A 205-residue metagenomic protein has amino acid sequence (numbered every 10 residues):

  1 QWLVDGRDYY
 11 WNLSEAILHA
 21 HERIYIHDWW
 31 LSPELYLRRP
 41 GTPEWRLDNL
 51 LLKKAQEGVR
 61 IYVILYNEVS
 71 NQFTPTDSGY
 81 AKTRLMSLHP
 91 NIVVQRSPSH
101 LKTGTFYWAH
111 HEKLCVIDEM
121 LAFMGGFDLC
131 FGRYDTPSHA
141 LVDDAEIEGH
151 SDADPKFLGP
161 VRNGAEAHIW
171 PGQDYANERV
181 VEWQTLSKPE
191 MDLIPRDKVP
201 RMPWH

Functional and structural regions predicted by a protein language model:
Q1-R23, W30-H205: HKD-type phospholipase D/PLD-like phosphodiesterase module
